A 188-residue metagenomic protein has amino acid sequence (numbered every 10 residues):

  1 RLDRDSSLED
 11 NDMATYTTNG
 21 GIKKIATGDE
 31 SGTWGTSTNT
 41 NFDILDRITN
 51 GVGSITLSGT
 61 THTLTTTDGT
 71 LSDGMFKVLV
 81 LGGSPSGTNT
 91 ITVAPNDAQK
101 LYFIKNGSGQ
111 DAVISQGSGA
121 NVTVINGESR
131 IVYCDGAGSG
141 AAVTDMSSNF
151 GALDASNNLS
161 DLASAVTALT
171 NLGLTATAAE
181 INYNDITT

Functional and structural regions predicted by a protein language model:
L2-S6: Extreme N-terminal basic, low-complexity initiation segments that serve as generic localization/processing leaders
E9, M13-G51, T90-A94, V113-S115 (+1 more regions): Fibrous stalk/shaft segments of extracellular and virion attachment machinery
K24-G35, N50-D73, S84-N96, N121-V122: Surface-exposed ligand/attachment interfaces on beta-rich extracellular proteins
F76, N126-S129: Tight coil/turn sites that cap or link beta-strands
Y102-G109: Asparagine-centered strand-capping/turn motif at beta-strand->loop junctions
S115-G119, E128: "Short basic amphipathic alpha-helical interaction patches in structured regions
V132: Cytosolic nucleotide-binding catalytic cores of signal-transduction proteins
